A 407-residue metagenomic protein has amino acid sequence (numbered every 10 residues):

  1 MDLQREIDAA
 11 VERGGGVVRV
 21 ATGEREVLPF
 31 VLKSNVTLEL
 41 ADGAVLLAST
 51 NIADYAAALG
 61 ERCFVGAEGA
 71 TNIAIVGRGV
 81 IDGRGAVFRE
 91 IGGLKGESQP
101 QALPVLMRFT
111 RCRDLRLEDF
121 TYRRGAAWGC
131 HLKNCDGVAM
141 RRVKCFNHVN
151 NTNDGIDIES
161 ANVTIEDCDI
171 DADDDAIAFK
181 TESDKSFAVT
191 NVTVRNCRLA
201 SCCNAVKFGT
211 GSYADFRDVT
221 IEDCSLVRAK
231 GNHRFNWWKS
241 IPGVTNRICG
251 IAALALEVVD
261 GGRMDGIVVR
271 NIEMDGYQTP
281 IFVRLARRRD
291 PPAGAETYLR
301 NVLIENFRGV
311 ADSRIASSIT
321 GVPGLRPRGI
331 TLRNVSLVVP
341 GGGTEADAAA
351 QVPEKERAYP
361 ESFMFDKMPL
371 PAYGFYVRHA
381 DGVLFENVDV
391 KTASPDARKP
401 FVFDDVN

Functional and structural regions predicted by a protein language model:
M1-N407: Extracellular/periplasmic carbohydrate-active domains that bind, remodel, or depolymerize complex polysaccharides
